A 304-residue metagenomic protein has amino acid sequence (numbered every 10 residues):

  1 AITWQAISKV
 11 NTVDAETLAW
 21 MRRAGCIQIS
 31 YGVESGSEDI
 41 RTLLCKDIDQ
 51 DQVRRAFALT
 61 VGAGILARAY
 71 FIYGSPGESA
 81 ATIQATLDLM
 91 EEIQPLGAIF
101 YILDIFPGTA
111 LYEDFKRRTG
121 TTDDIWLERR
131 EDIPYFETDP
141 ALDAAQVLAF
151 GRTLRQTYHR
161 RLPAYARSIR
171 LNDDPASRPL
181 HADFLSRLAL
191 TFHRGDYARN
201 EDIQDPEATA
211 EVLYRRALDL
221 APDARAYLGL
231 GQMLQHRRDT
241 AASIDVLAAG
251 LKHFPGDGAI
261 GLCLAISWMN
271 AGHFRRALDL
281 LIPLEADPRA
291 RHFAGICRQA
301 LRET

Functional and structural regions predicted by a protein language model:
A1-T3: A conserved nucleotide-sugar
Q5-D183, A198-A208, R215: A structural motif corresponding to the C-terminal lobe/cap of the Radical SAM core domain
R129-T304: Radical SAM enzyme core and accessory elements
